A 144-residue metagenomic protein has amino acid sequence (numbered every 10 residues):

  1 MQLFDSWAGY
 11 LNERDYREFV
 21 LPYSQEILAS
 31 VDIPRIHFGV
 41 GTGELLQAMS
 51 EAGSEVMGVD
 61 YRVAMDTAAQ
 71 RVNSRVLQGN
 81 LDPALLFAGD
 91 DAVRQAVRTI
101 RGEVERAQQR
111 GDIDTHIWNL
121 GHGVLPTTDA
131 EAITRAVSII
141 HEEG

Functional and structural regions predicted by a protein language model:
M1-G144: Active-site loop segments of alpha/beta catalytic cores
